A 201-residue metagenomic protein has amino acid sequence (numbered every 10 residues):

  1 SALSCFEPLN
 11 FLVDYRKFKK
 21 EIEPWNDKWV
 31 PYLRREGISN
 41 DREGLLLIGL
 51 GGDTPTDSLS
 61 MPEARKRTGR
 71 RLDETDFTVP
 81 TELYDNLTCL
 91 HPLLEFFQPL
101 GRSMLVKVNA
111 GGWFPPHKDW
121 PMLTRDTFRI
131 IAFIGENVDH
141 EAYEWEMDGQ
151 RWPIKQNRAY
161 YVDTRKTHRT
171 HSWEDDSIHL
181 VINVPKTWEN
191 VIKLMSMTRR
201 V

Functional and structural regions predicted by a protein language model:
S1-F96: Non-heme Fe(II)/2-oxoglutarate
M104-T124: Conserved short histidine dyad/triad with adjacent acidic residue
K107, T124-H140: Short, conserved beta-strand element in jelly-roll/cupin
F128-I134, A159-Y161, E174-I192: A short hydrophobic beta-strand segment most commonly corresponding to one strand of the jelly-roll/cupin
F133-K155: A short beta-strand-loop-beta hairpin characteristic of the jelly-roll/cupin
E146, P153, W188-L194: Catalytic phosphate/metal-binding cores of nucleic-acid and nucleotide-processing enzymes, i.e., regions that mediate
W152-T167: Conserved metal-binding segment of the jelly-roll/cupin
H168-W173: Asparagine-centered strand-capping/turn motif at beta-strand->loop junctions
